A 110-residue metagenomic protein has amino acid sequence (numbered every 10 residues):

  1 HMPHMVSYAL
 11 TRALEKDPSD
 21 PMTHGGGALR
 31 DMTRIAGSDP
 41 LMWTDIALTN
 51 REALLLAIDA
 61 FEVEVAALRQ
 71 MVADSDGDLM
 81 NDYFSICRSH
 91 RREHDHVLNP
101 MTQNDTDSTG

Functional and structural regions predicted by a protein language model:
M2-T23, A28: Substrate/ligand-engaging "lid" and interaction regions
P18-R91: Interdomain hinge/lid region at the active-site interface of Rossmann-like NAD(P)-dependent oxidoreductases
E93-T102: Amphipathic alpha-helical coiled-coil segments
Q103-G110: Short, low-complexity, charge-dense intrinsically disordered segments
